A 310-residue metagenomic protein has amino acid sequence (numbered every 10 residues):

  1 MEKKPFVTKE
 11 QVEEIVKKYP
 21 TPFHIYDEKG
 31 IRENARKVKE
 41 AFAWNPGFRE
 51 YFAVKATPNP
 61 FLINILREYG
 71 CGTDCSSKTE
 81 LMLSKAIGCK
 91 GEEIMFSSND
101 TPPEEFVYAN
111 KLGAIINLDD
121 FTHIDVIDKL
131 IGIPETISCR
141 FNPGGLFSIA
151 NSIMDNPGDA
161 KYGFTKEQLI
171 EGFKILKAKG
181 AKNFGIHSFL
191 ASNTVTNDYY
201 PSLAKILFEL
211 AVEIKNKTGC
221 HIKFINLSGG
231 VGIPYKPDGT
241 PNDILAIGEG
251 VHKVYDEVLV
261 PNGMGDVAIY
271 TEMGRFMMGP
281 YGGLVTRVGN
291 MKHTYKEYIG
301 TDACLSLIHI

Functional and structural regions predicted by a protein language model:
M1-I116, F121-E135, K174, A178-K182 (+3 more regions): A charged N-terminal "starter" segment
P20-P22, G91-E92, V107-I115, N151-F164 (+2 more regions): Glycine-rich tight-turn/loop motif centered on a GG-T
I31, K55, S77, A109 (+5 more regions): Conserved, mostly hydrophobic/aromatic
N59, E80-M82, P102-E105, P143-A160 (+2 more regions): Conserved radical SAM core fold
I63, K85-A86, F106-Y108, I127-L130 (+4 more regions): Short acidic, glycine/serine/threonine-rich loops at helix termini
S76-T79, S97-D100, T136-S152, N183-S188 (+1 more regions): Non-cysteine beta-strand/loop elements that form the S-adenosyl-L-methionine
D120-K182: Conserved anion-binding
V195-I308: C-terminal active-site-proximal or functional interface alpha/beta core segments in diverse enzymes
